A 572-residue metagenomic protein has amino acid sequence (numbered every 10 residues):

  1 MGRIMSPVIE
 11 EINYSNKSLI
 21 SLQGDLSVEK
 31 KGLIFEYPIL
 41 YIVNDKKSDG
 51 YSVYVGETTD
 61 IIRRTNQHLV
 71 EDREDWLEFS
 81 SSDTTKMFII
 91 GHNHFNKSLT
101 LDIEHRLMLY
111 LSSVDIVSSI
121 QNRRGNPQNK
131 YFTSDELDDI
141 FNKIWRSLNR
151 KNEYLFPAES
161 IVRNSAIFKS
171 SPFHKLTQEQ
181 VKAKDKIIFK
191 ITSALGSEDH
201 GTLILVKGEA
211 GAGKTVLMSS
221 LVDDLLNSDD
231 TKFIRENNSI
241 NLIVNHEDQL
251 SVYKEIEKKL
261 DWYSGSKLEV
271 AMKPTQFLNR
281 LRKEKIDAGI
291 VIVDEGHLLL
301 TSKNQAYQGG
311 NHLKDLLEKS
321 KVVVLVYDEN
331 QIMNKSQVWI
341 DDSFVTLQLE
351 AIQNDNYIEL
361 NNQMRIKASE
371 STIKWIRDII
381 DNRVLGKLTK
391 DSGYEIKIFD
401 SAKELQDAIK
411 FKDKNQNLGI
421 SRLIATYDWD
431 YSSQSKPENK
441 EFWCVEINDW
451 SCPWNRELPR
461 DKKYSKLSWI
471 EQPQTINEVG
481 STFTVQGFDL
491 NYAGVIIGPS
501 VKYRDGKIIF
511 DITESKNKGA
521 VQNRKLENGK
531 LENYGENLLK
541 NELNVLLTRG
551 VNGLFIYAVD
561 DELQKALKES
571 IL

Functional and structural regions predicted by a protein language model:
M1-R63, Q67: GIY-YIG nuclease catalytic motif and its immediate N-terminal context
I61-L109: Conserved short loop/helix modules at catalytic or binding sites in compact beta-alpha or helix-hairpin-helix contexts
P172-T202: N-terminal pre-P-loop "Q-motif" helix
L217, L221: Hydrophobic positions on the alpha1 helix immediately C-terminal to the Walker A/P-loop
L260-K319, N477-S481, E542: Conserved RecA-like ASCE ATPase "motif II neighborhood" in helicase/translocase motors
I292-E359: Signature of the SF2 helicase/ATPase Hel1-core->accessory helical subdomain module
V324, P473-L572: C-terminal accessory regions
N334-W339, N356-T372, D381-K507: Conserved helicase/translocase motor-coupling segment
